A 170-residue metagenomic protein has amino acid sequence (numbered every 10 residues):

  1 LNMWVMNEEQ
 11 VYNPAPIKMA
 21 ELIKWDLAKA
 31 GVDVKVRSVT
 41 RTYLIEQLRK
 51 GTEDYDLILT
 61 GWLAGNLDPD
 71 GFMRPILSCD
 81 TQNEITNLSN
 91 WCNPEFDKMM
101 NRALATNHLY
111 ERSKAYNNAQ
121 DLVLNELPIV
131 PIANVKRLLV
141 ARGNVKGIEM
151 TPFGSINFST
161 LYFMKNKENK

Functional and structural regions predicted by a protein language model:
L1-Q10, V34-K35, D56: Short, well-ordered beta-strand elements
N7, P14-K24, E46-K170: Detector for C-terminal structural segments
G31: Short glycine-rich hinge loops at helix-strand junctions in the catalytic core of two-component histidine kinases
V36-Q47: Short helix-initiation/N-cap motifs at beta->coil->alpha
